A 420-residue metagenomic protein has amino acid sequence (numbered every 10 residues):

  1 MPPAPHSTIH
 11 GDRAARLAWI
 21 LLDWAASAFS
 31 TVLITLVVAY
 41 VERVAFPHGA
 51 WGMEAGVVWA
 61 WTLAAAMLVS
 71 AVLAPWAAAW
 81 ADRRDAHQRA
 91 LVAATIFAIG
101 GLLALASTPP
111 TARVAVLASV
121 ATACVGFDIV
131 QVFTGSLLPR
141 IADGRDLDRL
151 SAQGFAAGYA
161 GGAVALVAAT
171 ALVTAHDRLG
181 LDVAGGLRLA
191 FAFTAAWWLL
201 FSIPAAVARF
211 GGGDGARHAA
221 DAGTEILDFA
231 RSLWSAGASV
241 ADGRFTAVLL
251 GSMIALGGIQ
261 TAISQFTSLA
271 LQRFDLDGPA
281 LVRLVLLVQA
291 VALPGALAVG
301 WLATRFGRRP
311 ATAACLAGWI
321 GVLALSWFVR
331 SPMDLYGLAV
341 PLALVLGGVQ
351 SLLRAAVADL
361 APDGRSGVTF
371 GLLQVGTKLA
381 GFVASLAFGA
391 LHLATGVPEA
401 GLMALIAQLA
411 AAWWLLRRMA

Functional and structural regions predicted by a protein language model:
P2-R16, F210-L249: Juxtamembrane intracellular "pre-TM" segments in multi-pass secondary transporters
I34-G56, S264-A280: Short amphipathic helix-loop junctions that connect adjacent transmembrane helices in Major Facilitator Superfamily/SLC
G52-M53, V173-A196, A390-L409: A membrane-interface helix-boundary motif in multi-pass transporters
V72-A86, G295-R308, H392: Helix-to-loop junctions at the C-terminal end of transmembrane segments in multipass secondary transporters
R89-A104, P310-L325: Structural signature of the two symmetry-related core transmembrane helices
A106-A118, W327-L338: Helix-loop junctions at membrane interfaces in 12-TM secondary transporters
I129-A142, G348-A361: Intracellular juxtamembrane helix-capping segments at the cytosolic ends of symmetry-related transmembrane helices
W197-A208, M403-A420: Multi-pass alpha-helical transporter architecture, strongest for 12-TM Major Facilitator/SLC carriers used
